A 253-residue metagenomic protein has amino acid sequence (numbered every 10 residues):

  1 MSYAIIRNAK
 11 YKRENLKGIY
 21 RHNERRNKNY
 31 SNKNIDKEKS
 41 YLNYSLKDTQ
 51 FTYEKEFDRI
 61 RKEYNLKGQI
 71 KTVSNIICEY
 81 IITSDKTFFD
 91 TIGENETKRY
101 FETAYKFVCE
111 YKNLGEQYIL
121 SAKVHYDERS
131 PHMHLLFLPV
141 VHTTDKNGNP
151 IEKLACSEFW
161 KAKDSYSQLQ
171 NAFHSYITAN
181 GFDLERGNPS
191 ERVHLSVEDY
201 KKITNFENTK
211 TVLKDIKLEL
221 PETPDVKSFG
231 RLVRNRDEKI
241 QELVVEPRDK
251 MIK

Functional and structural regions predicted by a protein language model:
M1-K253: N-terminal nicking endonuclease/strand-transfer module with a His-rich metal-binding environment and a catalytic Tyr
